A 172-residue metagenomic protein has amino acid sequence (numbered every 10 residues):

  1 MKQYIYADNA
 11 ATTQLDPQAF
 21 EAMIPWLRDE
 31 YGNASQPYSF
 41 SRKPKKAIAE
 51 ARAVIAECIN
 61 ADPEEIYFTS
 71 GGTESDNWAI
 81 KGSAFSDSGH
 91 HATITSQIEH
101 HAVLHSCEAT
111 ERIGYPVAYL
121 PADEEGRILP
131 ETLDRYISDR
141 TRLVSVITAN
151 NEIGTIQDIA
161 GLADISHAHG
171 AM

Functional and structural regions predicted by a protein language model:
M1-M172: Pyridoxal 5′-phosphate
